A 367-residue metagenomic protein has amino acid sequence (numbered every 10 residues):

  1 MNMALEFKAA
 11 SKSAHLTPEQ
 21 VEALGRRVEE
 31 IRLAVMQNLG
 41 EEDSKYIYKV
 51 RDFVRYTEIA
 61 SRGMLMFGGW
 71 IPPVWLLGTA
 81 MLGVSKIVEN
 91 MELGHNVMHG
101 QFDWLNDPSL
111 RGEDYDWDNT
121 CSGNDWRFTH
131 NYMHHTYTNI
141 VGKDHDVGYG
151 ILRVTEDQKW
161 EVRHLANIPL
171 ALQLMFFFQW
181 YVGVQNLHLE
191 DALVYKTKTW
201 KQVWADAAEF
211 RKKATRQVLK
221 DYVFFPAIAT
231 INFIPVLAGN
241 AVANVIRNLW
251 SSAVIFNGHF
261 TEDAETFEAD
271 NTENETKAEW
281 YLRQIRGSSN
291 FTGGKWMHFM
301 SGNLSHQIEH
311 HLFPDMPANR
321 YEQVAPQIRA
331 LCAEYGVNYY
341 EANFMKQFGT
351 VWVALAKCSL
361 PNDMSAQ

Functional and structural regions predicted by a protein language model:
N2-A60: Low-complexity, highly charged intrinsically disordered N-terminal segments that act as targeting/localization
D43-I47, G112-D116, W204-F210, I231-V236 (+2 more regions): Glycine- and acidic
S44-N90, L165-W180, D206-A253: Alpha-helical bilayer-embedded segments of polytopic membrane proteins, i.e., transmembrane/intramembrane helices
P73, N248, S252, H259-E265 (+3 more regions): Flexible loop/turn segments at secondary-structure boundaries
V84-W204, T272-N362: Membrane-embedded catalytic scaffold of the fatty acid hydroxylase/desaturase
V242-F256, F260-T261, I328-E334, N338: C-terminal, active-site-flanking charged/polar segments
I255, F260-W280: C-terminal, non-catalytic macromolecule-binding modules
